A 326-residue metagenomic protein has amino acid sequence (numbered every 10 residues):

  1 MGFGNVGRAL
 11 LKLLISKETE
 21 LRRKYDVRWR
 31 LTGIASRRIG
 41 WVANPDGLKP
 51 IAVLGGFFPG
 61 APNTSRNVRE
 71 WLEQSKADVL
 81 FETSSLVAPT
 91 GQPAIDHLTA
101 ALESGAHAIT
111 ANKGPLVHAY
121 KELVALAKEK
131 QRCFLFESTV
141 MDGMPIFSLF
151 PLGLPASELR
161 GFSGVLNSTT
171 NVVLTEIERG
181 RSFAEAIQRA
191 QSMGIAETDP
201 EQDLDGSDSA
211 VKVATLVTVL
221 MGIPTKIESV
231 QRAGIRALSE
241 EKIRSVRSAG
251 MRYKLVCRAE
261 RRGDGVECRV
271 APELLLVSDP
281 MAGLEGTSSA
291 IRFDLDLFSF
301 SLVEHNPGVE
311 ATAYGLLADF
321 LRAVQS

Functional and structural regions predicted by a protein language model:
M1-E103: N-terminal glycine-/serine-/threonine-rich beta1-alpha1-beta2 phosphate-ribose binding loop of Rossmann-like
N5, A9, W29, N63 (+12 more regions): Conserved active-site and cofactor/substrate-binding residues in soluble primary-metabolism enzymes
V79-E82, I109-A111, F134-S138, G161-G164 (+1 more regions): General beta-strand structural signal in soluble alpha/beta enzymes
L86-S104, A111-P151: Rossmann-fold NAD(P)-binding glycine/threonine-rich loop
A108, F134-L135, E197, Y253: Hydrophobic beta-strand scaffold residues
K128-A196, S207-D208, T215: Rossmann-like NAD(P)H-binding beta-loop-alpha module
E176, I187-G283, S288-A290: Substrate-binding/catalytic subdomain of NAD(P)-dependent oxidoreductase enzymes
D279-S326: ATP-dependent carboxylate/acyl-activation modules
